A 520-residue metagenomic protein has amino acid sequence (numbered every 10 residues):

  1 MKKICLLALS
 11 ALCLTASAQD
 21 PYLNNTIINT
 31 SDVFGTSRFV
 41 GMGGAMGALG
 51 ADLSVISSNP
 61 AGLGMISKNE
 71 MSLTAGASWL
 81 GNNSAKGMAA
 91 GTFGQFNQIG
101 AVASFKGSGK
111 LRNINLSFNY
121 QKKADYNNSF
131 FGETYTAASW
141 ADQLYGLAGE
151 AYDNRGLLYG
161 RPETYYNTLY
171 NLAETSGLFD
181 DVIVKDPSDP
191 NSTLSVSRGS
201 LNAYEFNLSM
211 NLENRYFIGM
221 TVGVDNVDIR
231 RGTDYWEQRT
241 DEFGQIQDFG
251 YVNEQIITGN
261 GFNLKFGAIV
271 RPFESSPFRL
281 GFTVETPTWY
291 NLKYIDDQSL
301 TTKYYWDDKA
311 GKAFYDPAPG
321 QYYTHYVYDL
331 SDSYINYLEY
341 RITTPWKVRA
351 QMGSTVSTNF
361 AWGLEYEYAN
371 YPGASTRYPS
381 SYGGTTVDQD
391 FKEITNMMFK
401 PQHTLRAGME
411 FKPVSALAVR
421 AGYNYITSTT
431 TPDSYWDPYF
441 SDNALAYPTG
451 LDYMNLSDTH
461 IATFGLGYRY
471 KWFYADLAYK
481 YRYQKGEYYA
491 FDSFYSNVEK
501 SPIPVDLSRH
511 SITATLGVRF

Functional and structural regions predicted by a protein language model:
M1-I4: Positively charged n-region of N-terminal signal peptides that target proteins for export
L7: Glycine/Thr-rich phosphate-binding loops that ligate phosphate moieties of nucleotide and other phosphorylated ligands
S10-S17: Hydrophobic h-region of N-terminal signal peptides that target proteins for export in Gram-negative bacteria
Q19-F34, V40, V102-F520: Outer-membrane beta-barrel porins/channels
S37, L49-S58, L63-A137, G199-N202: Outer-membrane beta-barrel translocator/receptor signature
